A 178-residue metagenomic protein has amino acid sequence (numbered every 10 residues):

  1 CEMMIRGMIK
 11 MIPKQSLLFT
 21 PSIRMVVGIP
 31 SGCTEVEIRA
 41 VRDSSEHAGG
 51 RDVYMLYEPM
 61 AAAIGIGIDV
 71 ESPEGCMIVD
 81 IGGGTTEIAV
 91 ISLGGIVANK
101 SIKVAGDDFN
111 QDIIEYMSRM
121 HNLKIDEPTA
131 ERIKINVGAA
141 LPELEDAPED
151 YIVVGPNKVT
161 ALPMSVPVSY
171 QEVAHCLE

Functional and structural regions predicted by a protein language model:
C1-I81, A89-E178: Nucleotide/phosphate-binding catalytic cleft detector across ATP-hydrolyzing and phosphate-transferring enzymes
G84: Conserved Rossmann-like nucleotide-cofactor binding loop
